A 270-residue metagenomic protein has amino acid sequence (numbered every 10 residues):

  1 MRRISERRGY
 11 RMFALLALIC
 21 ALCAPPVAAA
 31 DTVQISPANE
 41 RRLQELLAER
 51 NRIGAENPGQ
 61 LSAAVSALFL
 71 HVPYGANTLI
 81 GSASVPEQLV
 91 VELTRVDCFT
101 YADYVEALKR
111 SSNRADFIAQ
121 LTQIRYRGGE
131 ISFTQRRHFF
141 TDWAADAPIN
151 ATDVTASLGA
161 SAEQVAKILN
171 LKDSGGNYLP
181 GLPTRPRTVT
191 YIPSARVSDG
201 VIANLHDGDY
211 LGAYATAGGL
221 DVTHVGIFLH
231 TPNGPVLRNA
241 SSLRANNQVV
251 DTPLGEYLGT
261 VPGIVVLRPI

Functional and structural regions predicted by a protein language model:
R2-A14: Bacterial N-terminal signal peptides that target proteins for export
F13-C23: Bacterial N-terminal signal peptides
P25-A29: Sec/Tat signal peptide C-region and signal peptidase I cleavage site
A30-D97: Cationic-aromatic interfacial patches
P73-T188, H206, G212-A213, H230-G234 (+1 more regions): Acidic/His-rich structured neighborhood in mature extracellular/periplasmic domains
T190-V201, Y214-A215: Short alpha-helix capping/helix-loop boundary micro-motifs
G200-N204, L220: Short, surface-exposed secondary-structure edge patches
G212-I270: C-terminal soluble interaction/assembly domains
